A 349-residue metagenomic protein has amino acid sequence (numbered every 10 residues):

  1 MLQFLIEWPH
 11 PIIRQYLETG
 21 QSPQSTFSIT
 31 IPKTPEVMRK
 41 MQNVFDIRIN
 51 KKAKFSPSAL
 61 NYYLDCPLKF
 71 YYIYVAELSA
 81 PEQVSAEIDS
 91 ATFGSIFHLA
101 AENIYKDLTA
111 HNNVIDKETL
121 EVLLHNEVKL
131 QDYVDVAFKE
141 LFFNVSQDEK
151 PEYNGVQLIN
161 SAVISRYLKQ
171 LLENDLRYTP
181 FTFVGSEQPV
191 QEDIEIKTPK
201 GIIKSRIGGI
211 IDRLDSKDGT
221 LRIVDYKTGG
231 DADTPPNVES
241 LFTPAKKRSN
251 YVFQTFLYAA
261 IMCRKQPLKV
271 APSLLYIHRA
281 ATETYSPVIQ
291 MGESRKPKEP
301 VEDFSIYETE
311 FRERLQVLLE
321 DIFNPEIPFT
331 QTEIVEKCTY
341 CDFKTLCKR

Functional and structural regions predicted by a protein language model:
M1-D107, F323, I334-V335, T339 (+2 more regions): C-terminal, charged and often intrinsically disordered regions of DNA end-processing helicases and nucleases
Q21, R248, L257-R349: Metal-dependent nuclease catalytic regions and adjoining charged, substrate-binding loops involved in nucleic-acid end
K40-A59, V75-E87, T109-L123, F143-L158 (+3 more regions): Glycine- and acidic
K52, L60-L68, S85-I96, N126-L130 (+9 more regions): Secondary-structure capping and boundary motifs in well-ordered enzyme cores
C66-S79, F138-F143, L221-N237, Y285-P287 (+1 more regions): Active-site-adjacent bridging/hinge elements
P67, Y74-V75, L99, Q188-V190 (+5 more regions): Residues immediately flanking
L99-I194, R295: A non-catalytic, helix-rich entry segment at domain boundaries
G185-K265: Non-catalytic protein-protein interaction segments used by genome-maintenance enzymes to assemble and couple activities
